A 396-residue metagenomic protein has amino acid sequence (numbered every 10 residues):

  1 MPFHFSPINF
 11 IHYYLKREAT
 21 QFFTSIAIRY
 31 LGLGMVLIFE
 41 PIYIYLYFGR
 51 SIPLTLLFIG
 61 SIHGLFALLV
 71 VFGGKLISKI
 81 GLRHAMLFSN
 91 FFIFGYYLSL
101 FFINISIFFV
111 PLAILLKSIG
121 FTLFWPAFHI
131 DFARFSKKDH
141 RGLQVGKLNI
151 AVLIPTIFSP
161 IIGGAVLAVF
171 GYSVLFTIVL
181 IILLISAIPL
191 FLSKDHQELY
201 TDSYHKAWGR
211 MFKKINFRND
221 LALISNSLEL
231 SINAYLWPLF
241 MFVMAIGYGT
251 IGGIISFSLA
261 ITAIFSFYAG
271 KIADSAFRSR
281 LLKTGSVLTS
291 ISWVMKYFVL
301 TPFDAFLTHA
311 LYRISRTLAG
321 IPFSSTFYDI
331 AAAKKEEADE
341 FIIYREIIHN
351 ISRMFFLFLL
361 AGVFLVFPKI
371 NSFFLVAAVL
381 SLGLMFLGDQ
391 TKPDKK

Functional and structural regions predicted by a protein language model:
F3-A67, K213-S256, Y312, F373-F374: Helix-loop boundary and gating motifs at the non-cytosolic
A27, I107-F124, I224, F303-G320: Hydrophobic core of transmembrane alpha-helices in multi-pass small-molecule transporters, especially MFS/SLC-type
L68-N104: Conserved MFS/SLC helix-loop-helix module at the cytosolic interface between two early adjacent transmembrane helices
L69-L82, L167, I264-R278: Helix-to-loop junctions at the C-terminal end of transmembrane segments in multipass secondary transporters
H84-S99, L180, R280-M295: Structural signature of the two symmetry-related core transmembrane helices
L115-V152: Cytoplasmic helix-loop-helix junction between adjacent transmembrane helices in 12-TM secondary transporters
L123-K137, T317-K335: Intracellular juxtamembrane helix-capping segments at the cytosolic ends of symmetry-related transmembrane helices
V174-L192, N371-D389: Symmetry-related core transmembrane helices of the 12-TM Major Facilitator Superfamily/SLC fold
